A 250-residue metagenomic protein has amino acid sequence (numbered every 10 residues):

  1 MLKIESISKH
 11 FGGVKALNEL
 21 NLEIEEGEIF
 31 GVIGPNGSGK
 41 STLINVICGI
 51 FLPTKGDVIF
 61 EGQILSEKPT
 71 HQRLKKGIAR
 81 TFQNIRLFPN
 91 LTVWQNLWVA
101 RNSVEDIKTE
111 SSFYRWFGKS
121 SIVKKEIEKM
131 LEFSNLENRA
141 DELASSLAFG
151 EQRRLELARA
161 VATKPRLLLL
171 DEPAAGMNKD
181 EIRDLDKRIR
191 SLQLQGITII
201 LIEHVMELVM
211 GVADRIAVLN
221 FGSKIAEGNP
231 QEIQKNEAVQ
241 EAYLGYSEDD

Functional and structural regions predicted by a protein language model:
M1-D250: Glycine-rich phosphate-binding loops of nucleotide-dependent enzymes
